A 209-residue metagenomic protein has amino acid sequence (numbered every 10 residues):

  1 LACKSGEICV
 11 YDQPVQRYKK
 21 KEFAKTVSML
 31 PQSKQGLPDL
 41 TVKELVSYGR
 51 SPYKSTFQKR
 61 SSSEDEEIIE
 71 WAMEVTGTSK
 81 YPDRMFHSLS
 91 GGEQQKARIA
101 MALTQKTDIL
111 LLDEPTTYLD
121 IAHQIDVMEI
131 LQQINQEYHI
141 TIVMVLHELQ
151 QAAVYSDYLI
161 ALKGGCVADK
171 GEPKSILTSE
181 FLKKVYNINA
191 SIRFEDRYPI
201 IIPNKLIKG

Functional and structural regions predicted by a protein language model:
G6-P14, E22-F23: Conserved ABC transporter NBD signature motif
S47, S62-Y81, K106: Conserved ABC ATPase "signature" region
M85-L89, E93: Conserved ABC ATPase signature
L110-E114: Catalytic Walker B motif of ABC-type/P-loop ATPase nucleotide-binding domains
I125-E137: Helical segment within the ABC ATPase nucleotide-binding domain
L159-E172: H-loop (His-switch) and adjacent beta-strand-loop-beta switch element of ABC-type ATPase nucleotide-binding domains
V185-G209: ABC ATPase nucleotide-binding domains
